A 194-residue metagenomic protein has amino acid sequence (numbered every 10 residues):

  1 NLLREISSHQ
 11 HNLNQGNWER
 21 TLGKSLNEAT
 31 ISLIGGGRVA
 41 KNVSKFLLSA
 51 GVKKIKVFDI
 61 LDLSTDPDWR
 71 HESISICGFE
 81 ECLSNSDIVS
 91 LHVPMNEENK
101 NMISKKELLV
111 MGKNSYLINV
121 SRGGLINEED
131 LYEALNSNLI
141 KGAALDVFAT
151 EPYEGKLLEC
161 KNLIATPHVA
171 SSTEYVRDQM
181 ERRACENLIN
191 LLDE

Functional and structural regions predicted by a protein language model:
N1-T30, I34, N42-K45, A50: Phosphate-binding beta-alpha-beta segment of Rossmann-like dinucleotide-binding domains, i.e., the NAD(P)
N27-T30, V52, K105, N114: Phosphate-coordination loops involved in phosphoryl transfer and adenosine-cofactor binding
V39: Hydrophobic/small residue at the entry helix of a nucleotide-binding pocket
S49-K54, S137, K141: Conserved S-adenosyl-L-methionine
I55-K56, G124: Conserved beta-strand positions in the Rossmann-like core of class I SAM-dependent methyltransferases
D59: Conserved acidic E/D residue at the C-terminus of a beta-strand in Rossmann-like folds
D62-K156: Rossmann-like adenosine-cofactor binding region
E151-E194: C-terminal helix-to-coil terminal segments
